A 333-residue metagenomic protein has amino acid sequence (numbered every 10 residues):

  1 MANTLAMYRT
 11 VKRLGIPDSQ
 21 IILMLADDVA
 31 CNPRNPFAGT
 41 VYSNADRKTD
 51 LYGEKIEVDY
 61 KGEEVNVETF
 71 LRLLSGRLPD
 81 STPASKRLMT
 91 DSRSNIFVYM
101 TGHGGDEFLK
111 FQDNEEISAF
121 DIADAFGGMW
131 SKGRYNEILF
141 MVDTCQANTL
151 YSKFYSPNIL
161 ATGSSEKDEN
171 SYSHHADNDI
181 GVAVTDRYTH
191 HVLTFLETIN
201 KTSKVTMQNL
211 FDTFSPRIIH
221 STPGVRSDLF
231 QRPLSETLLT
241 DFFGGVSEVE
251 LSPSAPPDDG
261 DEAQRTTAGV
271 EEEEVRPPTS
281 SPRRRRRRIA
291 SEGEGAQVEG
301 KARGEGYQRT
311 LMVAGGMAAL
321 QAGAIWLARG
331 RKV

Functional and structural regions predicted by a protein language model:
M1-V333: Cysteine endopeptidase catalytic domains of the caspase/legumain-like
